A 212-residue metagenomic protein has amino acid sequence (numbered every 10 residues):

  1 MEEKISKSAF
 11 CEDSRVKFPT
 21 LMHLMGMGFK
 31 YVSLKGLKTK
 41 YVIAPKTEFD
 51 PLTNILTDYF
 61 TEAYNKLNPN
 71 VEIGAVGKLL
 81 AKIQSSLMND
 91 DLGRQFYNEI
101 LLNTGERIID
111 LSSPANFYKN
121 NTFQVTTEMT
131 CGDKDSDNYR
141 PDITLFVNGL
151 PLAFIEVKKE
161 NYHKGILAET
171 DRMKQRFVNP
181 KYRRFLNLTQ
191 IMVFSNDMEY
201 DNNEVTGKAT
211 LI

Functional and structural regions predicted by a protein language model:
M1-I212: An alpha-helical interface "stripe"
